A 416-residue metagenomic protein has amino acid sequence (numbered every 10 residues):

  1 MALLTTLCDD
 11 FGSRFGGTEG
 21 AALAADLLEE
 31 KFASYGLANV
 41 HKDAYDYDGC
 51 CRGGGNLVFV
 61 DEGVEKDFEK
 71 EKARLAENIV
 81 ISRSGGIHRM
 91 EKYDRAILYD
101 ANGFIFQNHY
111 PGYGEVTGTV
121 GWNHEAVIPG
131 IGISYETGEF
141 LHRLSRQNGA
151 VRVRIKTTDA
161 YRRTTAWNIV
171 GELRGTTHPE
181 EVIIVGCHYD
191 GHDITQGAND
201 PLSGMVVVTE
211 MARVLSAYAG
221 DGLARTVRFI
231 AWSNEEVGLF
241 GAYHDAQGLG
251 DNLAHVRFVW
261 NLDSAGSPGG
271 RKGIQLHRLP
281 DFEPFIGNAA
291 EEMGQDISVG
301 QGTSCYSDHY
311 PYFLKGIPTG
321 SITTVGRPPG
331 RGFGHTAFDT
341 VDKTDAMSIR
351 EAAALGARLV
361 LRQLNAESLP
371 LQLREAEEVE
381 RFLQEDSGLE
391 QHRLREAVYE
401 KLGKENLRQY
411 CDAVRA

Functional and structural regions predicted by a protein language model:
M1-T18, Y45, G114, T119-W122 (+2 more regions): N-terminal capping segment at the start of a domain
A2, E125, V214-F240: Short helix-loop-beta-strand segments that form the rim/entrance of peptidase-like active sites
T5-I79: Noncatalytic luminal/extracellular "stalk/propeptide" segments of secretory-pathway proteins
T18, G54-P129, I297-S298: Extracellular/luminal Protease-associated
G54-K70, V120-A198, E210-R213, A217-A224: Soluble metallo-hydrolase cores and metallopeptidase-like ectodomains found primarily in the secretory/periplasmic
G130, G138, D193, W232-F333: Metal-dependent peptidase/peptidase-like ectodomains
R225, P329-L383: His/Asp/Glu-rich mid-to-C-terminal helical/loop segments that flank catalytic regions of hydrolases
L371-A416: Acidic, Ser/Thr-rich low-complexity intrinsically disordered segments
